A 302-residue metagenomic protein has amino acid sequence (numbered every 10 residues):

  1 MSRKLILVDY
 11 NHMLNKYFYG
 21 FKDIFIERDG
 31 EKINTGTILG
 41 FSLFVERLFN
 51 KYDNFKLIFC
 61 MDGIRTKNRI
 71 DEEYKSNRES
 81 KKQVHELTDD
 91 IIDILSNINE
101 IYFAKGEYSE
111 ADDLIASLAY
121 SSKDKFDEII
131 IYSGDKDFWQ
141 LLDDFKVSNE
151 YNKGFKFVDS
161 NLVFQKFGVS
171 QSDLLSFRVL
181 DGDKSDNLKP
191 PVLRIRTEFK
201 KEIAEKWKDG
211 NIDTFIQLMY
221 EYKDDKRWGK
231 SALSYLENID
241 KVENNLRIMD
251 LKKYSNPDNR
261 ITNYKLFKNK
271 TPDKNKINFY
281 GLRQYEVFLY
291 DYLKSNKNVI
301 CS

Functional and structural regions predicted by a protein language model:
M1-N97: Domain-level signal for Mg2+-assisted phosphodiester chemistry and nucleotide/NA-binding surfaces in nucleic-acid
M1-R3, L293-S302: Short, Lys/Arg-enriched, disordered terminal segments
R78-Y292, V299: Extended two-metal-dependent nuclease catalytic cores across DNA- and RNA-processing enzymes
